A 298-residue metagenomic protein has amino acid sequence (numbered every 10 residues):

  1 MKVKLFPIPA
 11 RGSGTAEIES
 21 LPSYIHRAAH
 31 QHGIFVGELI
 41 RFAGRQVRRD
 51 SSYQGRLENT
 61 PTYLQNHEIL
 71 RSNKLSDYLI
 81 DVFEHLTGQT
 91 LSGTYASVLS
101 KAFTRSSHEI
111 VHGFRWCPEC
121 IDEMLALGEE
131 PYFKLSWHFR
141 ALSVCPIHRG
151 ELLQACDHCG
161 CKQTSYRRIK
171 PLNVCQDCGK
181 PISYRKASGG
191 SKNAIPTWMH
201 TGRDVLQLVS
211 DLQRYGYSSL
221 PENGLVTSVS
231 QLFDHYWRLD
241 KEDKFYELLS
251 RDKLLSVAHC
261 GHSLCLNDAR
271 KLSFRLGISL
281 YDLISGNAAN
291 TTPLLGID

Functional and structural regions predicted by a protein language model:
M1-D298: Basic, alpha-helical nucleic-acid-binding regions used in initiation and control of genome expression
